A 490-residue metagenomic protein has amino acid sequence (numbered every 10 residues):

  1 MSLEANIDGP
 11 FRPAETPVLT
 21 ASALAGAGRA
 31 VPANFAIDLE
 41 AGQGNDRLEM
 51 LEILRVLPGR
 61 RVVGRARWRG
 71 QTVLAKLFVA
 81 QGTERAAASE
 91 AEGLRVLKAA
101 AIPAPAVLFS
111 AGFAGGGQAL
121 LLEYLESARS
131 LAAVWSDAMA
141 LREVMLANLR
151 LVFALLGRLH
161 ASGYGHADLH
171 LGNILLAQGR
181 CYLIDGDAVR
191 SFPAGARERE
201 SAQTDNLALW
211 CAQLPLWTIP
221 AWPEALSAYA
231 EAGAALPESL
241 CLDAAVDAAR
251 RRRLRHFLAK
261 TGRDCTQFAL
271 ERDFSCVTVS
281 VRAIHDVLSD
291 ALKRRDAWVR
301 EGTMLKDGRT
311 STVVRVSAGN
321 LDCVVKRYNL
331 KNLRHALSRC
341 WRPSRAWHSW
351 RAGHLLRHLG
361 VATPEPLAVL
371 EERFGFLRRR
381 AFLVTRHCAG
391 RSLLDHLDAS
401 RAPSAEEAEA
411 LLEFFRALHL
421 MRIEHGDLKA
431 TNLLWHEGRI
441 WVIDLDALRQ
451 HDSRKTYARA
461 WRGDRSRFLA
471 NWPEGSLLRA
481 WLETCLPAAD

Functional and structural regions predicted by a protein language model:
S2-L51, D243-E301: Juxta-kinase regulatory segment immediately upstream of eukaryotic protein kinase catalytic domains
N34-L131, L151-S162, H166, I284-S392 (+2 more regions): Conserved ATP-binding subdomain of kinase catalytic cores across diverse folds
A119-Y124, R180-G186, R380-R386, R439-A447: A short beta-strand motif that forms the metal-chelation/ATP-contact edge of phosphoryl-transfer active sites
E126, L171, A188, A389 (+2 more regions): Short, glycine/acidic-enriched loop or turn micro-motifs at the edges of active sites
S130-A140, L393-A402: AlphaC helix of the protein kinase catalytic domain
L169-L176, L428-W435: Hydrophobic residue at the +6 position relative to the catalytic HRD Asp in the kinase catalytic loop
Y182, G186-R253, R439-D490: C-lobe/activation-segment region of protein kinase-like
